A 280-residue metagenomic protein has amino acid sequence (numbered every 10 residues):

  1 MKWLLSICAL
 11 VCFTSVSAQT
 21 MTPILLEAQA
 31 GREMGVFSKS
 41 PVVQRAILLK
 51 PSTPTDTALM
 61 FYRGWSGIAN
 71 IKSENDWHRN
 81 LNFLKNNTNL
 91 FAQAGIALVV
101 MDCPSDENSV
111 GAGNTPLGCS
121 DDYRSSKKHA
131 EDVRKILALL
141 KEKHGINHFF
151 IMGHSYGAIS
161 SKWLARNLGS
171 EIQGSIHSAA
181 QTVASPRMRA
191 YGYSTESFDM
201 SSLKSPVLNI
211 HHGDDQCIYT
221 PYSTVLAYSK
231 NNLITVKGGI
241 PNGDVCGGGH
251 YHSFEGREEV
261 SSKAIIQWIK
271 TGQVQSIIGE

Functional and structural regions predicted by a protein language model:
Q19-P54: N-terminal cap/lid segment of alpha/beta-hydrolase-fold proteins
S52-L90: Short, surface-exposed "cap/lid" segments of acyl-processing enzymes
F61-G64, V100, M152: Structural cue for short, hydrophobic secondary-structure segments
F83, V110-H144: Alpha/beta-hydrolase active-site loop
T88-V110: Conserved alpha/beta-hydrolase
A138-S202: Primarily recognizes the serine-hydrolase "nucleophile elbow" in alpha/beta-hydrolase and SGNH/GDSL folds
G174-G238: The feature captures the conserved acid-bearing segment of alpha/beta-hydrolase catalytic domains
N231-E280: C-terminal catalytic histidine-bearing segment of alpha/beta-hydrolase fold enzymes
